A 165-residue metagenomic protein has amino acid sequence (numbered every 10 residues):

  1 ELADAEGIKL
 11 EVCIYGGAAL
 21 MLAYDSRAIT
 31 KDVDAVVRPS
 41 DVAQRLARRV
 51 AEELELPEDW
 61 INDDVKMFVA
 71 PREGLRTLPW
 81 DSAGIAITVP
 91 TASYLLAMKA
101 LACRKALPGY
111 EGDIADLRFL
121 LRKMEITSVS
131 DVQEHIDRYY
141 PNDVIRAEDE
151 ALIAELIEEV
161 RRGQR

Functional and structural regions predicted by a protein language model:
E1-R165: Compositionally biased terminal segments of proteins
